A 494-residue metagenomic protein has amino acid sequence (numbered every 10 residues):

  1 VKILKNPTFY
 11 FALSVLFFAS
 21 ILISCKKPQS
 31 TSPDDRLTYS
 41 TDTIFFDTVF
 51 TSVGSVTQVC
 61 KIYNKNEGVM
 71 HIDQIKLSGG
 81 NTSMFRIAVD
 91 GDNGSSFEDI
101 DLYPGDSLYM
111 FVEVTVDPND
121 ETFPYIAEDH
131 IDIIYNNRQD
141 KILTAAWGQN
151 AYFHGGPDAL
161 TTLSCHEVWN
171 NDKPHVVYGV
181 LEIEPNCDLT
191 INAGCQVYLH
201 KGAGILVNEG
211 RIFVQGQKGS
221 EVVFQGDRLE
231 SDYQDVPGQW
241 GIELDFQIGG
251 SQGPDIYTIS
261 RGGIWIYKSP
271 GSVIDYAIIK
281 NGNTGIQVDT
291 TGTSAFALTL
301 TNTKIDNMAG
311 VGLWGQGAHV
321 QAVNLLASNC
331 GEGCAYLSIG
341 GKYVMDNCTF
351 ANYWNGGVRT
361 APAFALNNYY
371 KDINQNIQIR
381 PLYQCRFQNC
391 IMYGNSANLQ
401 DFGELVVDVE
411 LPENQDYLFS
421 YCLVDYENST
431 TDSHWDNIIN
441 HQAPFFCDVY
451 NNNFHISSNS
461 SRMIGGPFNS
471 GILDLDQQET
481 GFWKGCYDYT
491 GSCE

Functional and structural regions predicted by a protein language model:
V1-A12: Bacterial N-terminal signal peptides that target proteins for export
F18: Short, surface-exposed polybasic-aromatic patches that bind anionic ligands, especially phosphate groups
I21-S24: C-terminal motif of bacterial Sec signal peptides marking the signal peptidase cleavage site
K26-T31, L37-S55, V59, D92-F454 (+1 more regions): Beta-strand/loop edge motif enriched in small/polar residues
S55-V56, E67-I72: Short acidic/proline- and small/hydrophobic-mixed sequence motifs that coincide with surface turns and coil-to-beta
I62-N66: Asparagine-centered strand-capping/turn motif at beta-strand->loop junctions
D73-I75, A327: A domain-level signal for the mature, folded cores of soluble proteins
S78-S96: Short, solvent-exposed loop/linker segments at beta-strand-coil boundaries, enriched for Pro/Gly and Ser/Thr
